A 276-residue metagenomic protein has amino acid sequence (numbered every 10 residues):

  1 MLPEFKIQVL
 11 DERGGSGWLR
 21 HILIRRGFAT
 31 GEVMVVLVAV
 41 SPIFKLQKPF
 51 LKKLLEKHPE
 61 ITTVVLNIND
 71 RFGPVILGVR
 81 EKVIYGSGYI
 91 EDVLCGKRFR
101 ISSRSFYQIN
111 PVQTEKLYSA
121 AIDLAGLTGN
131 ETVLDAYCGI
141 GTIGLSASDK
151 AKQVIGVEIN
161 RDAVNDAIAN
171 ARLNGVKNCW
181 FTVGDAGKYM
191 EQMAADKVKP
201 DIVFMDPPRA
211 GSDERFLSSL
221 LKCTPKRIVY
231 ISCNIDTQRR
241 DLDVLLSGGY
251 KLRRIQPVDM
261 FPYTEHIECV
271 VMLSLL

Functional and structural regions predicted by a protein language model:
M1-W18, A39-V65: Internal alpha/beta scaffold segment
Q8-D11, I22-L23, R253-P257: A short linear hydrophobic-aromatic micro-motif
S16-A29: Short edge beta-strands and adjacent turn/loop segments
L19, E32, I267-E268: A structure-centric signal for secondary-structure junctions around beta-strands
I24, G31-A39, R98-S102, I202: Short, aliphatic-rich beta-strand segments
G27, V40, S274-L276: Residue-level recognition of strand-loop junctions within catalytic nucleotide-signaling folds
F28-G31, E60: Short flexible coil/turn linkers enriched for glycine and charged/polar residues that connect secondary-structure
L46-K48, K52-L276: Rossmann-like S-adenosyl-L-methionine
